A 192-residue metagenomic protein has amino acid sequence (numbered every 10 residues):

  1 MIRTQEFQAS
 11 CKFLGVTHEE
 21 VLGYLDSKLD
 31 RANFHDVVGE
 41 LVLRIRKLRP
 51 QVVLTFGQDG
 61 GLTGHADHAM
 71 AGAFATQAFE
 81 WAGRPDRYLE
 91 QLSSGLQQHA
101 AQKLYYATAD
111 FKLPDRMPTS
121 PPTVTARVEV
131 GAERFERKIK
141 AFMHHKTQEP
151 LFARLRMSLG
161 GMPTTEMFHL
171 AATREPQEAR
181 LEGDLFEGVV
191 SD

Functional and structural regions predicted by a protein language model:
M1-L48, R84: Active-site rim/loop-helix segments in enzyme catalytic domains that contact anionic ligands
R31-D192: Metal-dependent de-N-acetylase/amidase catalytic core
